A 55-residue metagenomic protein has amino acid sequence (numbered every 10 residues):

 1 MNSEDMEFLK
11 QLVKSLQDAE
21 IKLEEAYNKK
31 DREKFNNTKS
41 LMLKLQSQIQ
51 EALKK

Functional and structural regions predicted by a protein language model:
M1-D5: Short, charge-rich, low-complexity alpha-helical interaction segments
F8-Q11, S15-K55: Short, charge-rich amphipathic interface segments used for partner binding and complex assembly
